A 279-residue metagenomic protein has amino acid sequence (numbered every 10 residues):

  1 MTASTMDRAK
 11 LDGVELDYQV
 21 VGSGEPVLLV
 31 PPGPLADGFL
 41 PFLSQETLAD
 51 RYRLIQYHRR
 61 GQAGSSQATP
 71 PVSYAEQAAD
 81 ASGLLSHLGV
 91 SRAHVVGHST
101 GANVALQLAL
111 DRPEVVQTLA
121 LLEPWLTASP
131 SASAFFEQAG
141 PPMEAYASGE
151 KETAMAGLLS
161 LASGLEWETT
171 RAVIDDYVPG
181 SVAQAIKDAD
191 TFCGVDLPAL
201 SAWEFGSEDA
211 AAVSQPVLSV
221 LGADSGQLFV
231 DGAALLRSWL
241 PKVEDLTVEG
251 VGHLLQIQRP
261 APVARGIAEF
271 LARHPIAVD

Functional and structural regions predicted by a protein language model:
D7-P70, L84: Conserved HGGG/HGGXW glycine-rich cap/lid loop of the alpha/beta-hydrolase fold
G33, A223-S225, G250-G252: Acidic beta-to-alpha connecting loop that harbors the catalytic carboxylate
I55-V96, R265: Active-site loop/oxyanion-hole signature of alpha/beta-hydrolase fold enzymes
S91-P130: Conserved hydrolase catalytic core segment
W125-E150: A catalytic-pocket lid/entrance helix-loop region that shapes and gates access to the active site across common
E150-F192: Conserved alpha/beta-hydrolase catalytic His-Asp/Glu region
V182-S238, E244-T247: Conserved serine/cysteine hydrolase catalytic core
V248-A264: Catalytic histidine-centered segment of alpha/beta-hydrolase-like enzymes
